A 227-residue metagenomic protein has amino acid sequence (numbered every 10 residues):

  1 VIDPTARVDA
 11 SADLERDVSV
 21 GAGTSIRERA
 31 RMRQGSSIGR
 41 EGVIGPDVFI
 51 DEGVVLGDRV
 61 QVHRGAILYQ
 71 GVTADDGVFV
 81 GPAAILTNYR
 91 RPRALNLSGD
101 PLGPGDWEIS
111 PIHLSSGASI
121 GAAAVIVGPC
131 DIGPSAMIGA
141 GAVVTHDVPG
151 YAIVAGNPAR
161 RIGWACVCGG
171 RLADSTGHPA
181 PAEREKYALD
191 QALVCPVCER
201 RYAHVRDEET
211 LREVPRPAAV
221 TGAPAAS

Functional and structural regions predicted by a protein language model:
D3, A10-V20, I26-D131, P158 (+2 more regions): Flexible, glycine/small-residue-enriched loop-and-beta-strand segment within the central core of proteins
P134-M137, V143: Internal alpha/beta core interface subdomains
P149, R160-R161, L189-D190: Flanking scaffold residues of small Cys/His-coordinated metal-binding clusters
C166, C195-C198: Short cysteine-rich clusters marking metal-coordination/redox-active sites
G169-L172, R201: Cys/His-rich metal-chelating microdomains
D174-S175, A203-V205: Short, non-ligating residues that shape and space the ligands of small metal-coordination modules and catalytic
H178-A192: Short linker/helix segments within small regulatory modules
E209-S227: Short, intrinsically disordered terminal segments enriched in charged and Pro/Gly residues
